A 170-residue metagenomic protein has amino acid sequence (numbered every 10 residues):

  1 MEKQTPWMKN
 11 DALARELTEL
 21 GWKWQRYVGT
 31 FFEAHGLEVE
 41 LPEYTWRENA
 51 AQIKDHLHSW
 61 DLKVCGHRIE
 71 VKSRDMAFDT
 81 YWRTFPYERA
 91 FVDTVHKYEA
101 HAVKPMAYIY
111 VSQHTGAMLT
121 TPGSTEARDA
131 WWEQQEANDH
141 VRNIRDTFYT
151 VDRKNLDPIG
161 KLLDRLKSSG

Functional and structural regions predicted by a protein language model:
M1-R68, K72-G170: Nucleic-acid endonuclease domains
